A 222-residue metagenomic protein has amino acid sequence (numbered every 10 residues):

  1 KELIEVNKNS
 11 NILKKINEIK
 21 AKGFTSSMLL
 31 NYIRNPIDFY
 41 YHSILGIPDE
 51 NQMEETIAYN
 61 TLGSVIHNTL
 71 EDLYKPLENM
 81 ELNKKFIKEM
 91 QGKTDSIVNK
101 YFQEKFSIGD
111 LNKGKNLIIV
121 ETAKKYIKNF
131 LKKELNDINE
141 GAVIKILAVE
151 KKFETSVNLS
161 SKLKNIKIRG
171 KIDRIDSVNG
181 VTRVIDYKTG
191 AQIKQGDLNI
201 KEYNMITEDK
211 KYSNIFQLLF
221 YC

Functional and structural regions predicted by a protein language model:
K1-D72: C-terminal, charged and often intrinsically disordered regions of DNA end-processing helicases and nucleases
N9-F24, K75-K84, K171, E208-Y212: Short charge-dense sequence patches
A21, T25, L29-I37, E54-V65 (+7 more regions): Secondary-structure capping and boundary motifs in well-ordered enzyme cores
N35-P48, S96-Q103, T182-I200: Active-site-adjacent bridging/hinge elements
I47-E55, N79-N83, T207: Short, polar/flexible loop-turn hinges at active-site or ligand-entry regions and domain interfaces
V65, Y126, F130, Q217-Y221: Alpha-helical scaffold elements adjacent to nucleotide-binding pockets in ATP/GTP-utilizing enzyme cores
N68-N158: A non-catalytic, helix-rich entry segment at domain boundaries
V143, L147-C222: Non-catalytic protein-protein interaction segments used by genome-maintenance enzymes to assemble and couple activities
